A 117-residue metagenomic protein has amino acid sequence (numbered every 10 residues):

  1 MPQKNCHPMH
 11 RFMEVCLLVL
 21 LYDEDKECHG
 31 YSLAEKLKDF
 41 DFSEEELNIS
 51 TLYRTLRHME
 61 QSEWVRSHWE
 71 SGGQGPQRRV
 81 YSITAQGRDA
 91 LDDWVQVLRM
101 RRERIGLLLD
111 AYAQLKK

Functional and structural regions predicted by a protein language model:
M1-V15, Q77, W94-R104: Intrinsically disordered, low-complexity serine/threonine- and proline-rich regulatory segments
H7-T51: N-terminal helix-turn-helix DNA-binding core of bacterial DNA-binding proteins
M9, R57, G72-G73: Short secondary-structure boundary/capping segments
L52-M59: Basic amphipathic alpha-helical segments that dock to polyanions
E63: Glycine-centered, phosphate/nucleic-acid-interacting loop/turn motifs that mediate DNA/RNA or nucleotide
S67: Short beta-strand "wing" residues that participate in macromolecule-binding interfaces
G73, Q77-V95: Basic, amphipathic "hinge/linker" alpha-helix immediately C-terminal to the N-terminal HTH DNA-binding motif
D89-K117: Amphipathic alpha-helical dimerization/coiled-coil segments that flank or bridge DNA-binding/regulatory modules
